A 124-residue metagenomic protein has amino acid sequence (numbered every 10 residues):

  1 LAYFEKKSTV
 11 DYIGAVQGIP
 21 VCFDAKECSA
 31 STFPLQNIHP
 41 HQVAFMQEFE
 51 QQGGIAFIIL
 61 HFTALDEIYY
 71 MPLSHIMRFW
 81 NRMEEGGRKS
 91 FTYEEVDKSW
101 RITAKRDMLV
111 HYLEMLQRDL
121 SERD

Functional and structural regions predicted by a protein language model:
L1-Y3: Charged, often glycine-rich, active-site loop that binds/positions anionic groups
E5-K7, G53: Short solvent-exposed loop/turn micro-motifs enriched in small/polar/acidic residues
K7-V10, A64, Y69-D124: Non-catalytic C-terminal interaction segments of nucleic acid-processing enzymes
D11-A30: Conserved catalytic cores of phosphodiester-cleaving nucleases, focusing on short active-site segments
A15, H61-T63: A generic structural motif
C22, S31-P34, E67-I68: Short acidic/glycine-rich loop or secondary-structure boundary segments that cap or lie
K26-Q52: Mg2+/Mn2+-dependent nuclease catalytic core
